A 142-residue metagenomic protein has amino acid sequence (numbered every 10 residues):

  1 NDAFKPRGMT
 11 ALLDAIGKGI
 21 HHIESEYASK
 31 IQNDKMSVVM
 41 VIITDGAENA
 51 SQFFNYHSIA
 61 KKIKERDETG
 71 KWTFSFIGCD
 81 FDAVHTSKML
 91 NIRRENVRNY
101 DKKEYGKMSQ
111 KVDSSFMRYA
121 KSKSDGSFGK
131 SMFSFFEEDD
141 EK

Functional and structural regions predicted by a protein language model:
N1-K142: Acidic, low-complexity intrinsically disordered regions
